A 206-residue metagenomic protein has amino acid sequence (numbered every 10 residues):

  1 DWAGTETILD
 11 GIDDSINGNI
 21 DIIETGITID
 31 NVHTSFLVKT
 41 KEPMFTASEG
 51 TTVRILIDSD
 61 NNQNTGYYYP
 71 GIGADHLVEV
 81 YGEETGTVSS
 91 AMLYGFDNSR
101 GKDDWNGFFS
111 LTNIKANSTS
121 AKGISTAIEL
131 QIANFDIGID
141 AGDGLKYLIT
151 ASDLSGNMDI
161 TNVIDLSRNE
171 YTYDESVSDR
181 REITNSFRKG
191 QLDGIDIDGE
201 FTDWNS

Functional and structural regions predicted by a protein language model:
D1, L56-E83, G123-S125, N134-N205: Acidic/polar low-complexity flexible segments
D1-D13, T46-I124: Extracellular/luminal beta-rich ligand-recognition and adhesion surfaces characterized by aromatic-Gly/Pro-enriched
W2, G11-E24, T34, W204: A broad structural signal for short, well-ordered beta-strand segments within beta-sheet-rich domains
S15-I16, P43-E49, D136-A141: A short beta-turn/strand-edge loop motif at beta-sheet boundaries
I23-I27, I114-S120, N185: Beta-strand-rich interaction surfaces with strong enrichment in secreted/lumenal proteins
I29-S35, S48-G50: Extended extracellular/luminal ectodomain segments enriched in beta-structured repeat modules
V32-E42, I55, T126-N134, G199: Short, well-ordered beta-strand segments enriched in hydrophobic/aromatic residues
